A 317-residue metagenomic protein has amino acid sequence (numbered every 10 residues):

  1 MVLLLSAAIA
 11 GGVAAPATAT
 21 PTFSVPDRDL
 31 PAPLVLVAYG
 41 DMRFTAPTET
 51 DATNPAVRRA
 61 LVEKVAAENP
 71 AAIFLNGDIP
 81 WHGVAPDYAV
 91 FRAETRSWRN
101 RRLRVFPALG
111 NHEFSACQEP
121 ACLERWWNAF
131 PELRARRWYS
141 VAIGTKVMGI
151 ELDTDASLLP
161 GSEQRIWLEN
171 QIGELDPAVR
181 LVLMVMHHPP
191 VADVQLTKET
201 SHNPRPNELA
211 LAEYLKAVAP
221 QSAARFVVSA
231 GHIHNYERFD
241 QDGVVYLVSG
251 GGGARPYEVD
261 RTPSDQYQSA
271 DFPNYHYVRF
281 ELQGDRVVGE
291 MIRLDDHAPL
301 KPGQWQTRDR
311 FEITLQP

Functional and structural regions predicted by a protein language model:
M1-G12: Bacterial N-terminal signal peptides
A17-Y88, D193, T197: N-terminal active-site segment of His-dependent metallophosphoesterases
P21, E49, V84-V182, Q195-V227 (+2 more regions): Extended active-site neighborhood of metal-dependent phosphoesterases/phosphodiesterases
L36-A38, I73-L75, P107-A108, M184 (+1 more regions): Residue-level marker for buried hydrophobic side chains located in beta-strands that build the well-ordered beta-sheet
D41, G77-D78, G110-N111, H187 (+1 more regions): Active-site glycine-centered loops adjacent to acidic/histidine catalytic or metal-binding residues that shape
T154, V185-P189, G231-I233, I292-R293: Short, well-ordered beta-to-alpha junction loops that form the rim of enzyme active sites and present histidine/acidic
A270-P317: A short C-terminal boundary segment appended to hydrolase-like catalytic domains
